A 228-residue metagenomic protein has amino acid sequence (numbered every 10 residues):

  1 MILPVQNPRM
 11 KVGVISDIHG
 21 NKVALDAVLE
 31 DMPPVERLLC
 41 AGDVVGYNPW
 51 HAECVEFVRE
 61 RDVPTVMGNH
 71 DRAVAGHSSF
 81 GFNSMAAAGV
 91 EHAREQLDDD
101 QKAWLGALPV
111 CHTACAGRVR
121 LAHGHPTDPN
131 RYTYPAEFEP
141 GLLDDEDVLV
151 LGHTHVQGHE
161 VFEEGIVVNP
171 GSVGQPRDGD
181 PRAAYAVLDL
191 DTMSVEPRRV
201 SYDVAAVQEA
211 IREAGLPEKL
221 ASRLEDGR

Functional and structural regions predicted by a protein language model:
M1-M10, H19: Haloarchaeal acidic low-complexity proteome signature biased toward cell-envelope/secretome components but also
N7, F80-A88, C115-D144, P176: Active-site-proximal segments of metal-dependent phosphoesterases and phosphodiesterases across multiple
K11-D17, R118-H125, V167-G171: Active-site-proximal beta-strand elements of phosphoester/diester hydrolases
K11-K102, G106: Core catalytic region of metal-dependent phosphoesterases/phosphodiesterases, especially metallo-beta-lactamase-like
H19-A24, G46-P49, H70-G76, T113 (+3 more regions): Active-site environment of divalent metal-dependent phosphoester hydrolases
L39, P64-V66, A122, V150 (+1 more regions): Hydrophobic/aromatic beta-strand patches that form the interior of the parallel beta-sheet core in alpha/beta enzyme
C111-T113, L121, H159, Y185-V187: Conserved hydrophobic/aromatic beta-strand scaffold that supports enzyme active sites
V161-R228: Acidic, His/Gly-rich catalytic cores of divalent-metal-dependent hydrolytic chemistry
